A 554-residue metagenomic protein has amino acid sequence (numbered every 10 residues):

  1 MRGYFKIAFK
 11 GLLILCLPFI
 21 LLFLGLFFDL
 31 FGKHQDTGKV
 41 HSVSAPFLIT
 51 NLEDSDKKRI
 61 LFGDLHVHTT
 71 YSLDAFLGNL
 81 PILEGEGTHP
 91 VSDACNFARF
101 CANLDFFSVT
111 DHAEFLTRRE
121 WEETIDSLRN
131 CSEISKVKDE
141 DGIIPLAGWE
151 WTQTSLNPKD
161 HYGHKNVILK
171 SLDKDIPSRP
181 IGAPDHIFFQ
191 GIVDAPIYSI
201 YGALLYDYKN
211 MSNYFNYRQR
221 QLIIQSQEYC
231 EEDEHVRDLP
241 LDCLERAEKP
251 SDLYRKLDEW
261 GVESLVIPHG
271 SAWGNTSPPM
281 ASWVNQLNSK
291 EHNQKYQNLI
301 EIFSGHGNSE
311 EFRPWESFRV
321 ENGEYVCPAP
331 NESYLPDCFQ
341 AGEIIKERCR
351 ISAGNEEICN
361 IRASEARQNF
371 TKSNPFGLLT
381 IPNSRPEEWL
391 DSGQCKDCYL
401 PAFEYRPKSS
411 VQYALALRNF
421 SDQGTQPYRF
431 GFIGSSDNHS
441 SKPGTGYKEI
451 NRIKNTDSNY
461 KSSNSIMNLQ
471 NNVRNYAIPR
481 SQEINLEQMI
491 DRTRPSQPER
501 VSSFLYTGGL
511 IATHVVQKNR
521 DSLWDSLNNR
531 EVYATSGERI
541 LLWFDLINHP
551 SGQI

Functional and structural regions predicted by a protein language model:
M1-I7: N-terminal Lys/Arg-rich, disordered targeting/topogenic segments
K10-L12, P18, L22-I554: Extended, charged catalytic domains and RNA/DNA-binding interfaces, predominantly in divalent-metal-using enzymes
